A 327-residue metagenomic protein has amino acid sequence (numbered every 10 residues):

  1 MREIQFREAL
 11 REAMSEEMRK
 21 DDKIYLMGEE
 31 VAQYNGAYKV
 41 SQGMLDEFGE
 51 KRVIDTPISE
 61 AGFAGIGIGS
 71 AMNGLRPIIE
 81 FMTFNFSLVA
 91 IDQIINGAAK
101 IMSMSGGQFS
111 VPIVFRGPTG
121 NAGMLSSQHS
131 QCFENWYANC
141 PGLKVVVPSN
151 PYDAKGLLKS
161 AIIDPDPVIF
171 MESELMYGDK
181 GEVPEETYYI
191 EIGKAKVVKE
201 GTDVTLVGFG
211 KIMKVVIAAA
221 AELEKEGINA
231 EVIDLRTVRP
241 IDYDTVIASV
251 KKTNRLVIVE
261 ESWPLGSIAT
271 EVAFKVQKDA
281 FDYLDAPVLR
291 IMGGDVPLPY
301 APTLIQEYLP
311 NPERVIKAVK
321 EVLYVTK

Functional and structural regions predicted by a protein language model:
M1-P167, M171, Q306-E307: Thiamine diphosphate
V31, Y38-G43, E47, Q108-V114 (+3 more regions): Thiamine diphosphate
